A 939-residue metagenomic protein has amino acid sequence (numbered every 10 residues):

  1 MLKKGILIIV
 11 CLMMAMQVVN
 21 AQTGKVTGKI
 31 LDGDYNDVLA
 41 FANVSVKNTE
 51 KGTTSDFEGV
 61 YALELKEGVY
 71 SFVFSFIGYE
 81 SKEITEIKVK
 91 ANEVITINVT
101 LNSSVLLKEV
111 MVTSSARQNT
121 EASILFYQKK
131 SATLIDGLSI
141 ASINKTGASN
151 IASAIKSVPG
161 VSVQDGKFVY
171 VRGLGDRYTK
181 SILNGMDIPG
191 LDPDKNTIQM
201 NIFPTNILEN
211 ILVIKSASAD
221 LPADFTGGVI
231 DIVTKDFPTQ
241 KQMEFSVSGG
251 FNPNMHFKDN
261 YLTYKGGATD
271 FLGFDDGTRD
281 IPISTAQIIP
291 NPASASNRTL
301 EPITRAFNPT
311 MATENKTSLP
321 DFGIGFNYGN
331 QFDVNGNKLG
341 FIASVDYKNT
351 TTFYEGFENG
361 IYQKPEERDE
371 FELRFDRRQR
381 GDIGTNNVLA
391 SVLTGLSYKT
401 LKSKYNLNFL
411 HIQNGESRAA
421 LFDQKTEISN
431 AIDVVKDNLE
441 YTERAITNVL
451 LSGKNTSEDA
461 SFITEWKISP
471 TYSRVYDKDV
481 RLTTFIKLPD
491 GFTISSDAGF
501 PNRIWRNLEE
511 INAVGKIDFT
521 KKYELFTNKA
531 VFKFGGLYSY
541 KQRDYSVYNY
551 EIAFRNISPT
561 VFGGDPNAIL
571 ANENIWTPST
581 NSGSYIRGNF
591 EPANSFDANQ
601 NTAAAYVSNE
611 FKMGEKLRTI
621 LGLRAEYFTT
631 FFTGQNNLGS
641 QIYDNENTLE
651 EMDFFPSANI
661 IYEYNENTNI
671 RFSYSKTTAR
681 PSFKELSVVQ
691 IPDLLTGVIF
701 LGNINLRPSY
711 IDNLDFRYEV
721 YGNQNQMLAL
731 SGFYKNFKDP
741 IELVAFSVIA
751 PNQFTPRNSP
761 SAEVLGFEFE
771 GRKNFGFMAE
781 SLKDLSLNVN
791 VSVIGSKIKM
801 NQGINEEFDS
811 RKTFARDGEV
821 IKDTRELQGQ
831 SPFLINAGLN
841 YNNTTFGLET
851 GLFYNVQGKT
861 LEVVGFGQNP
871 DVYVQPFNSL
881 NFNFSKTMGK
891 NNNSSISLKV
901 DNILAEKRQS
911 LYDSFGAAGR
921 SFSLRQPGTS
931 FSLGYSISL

Functional and structural regions predicted by a protein language model:
K25, P302-A420, T447-V449, S657-A658: Transmembrane beta-barrel wall of Gram-negative outer-membrane proteins
L31-D34, A42-S45, S75-I77, K90 (+2 more regions): Short, acidic, small-residue-rich periplasmic hinge/interaction motif at the N-terminus of Gram-negative outer-membrane
T49-V60: Short, acidic Ser/Thr/Gly-rich low-complexity loop/linker segments typical of extracellular and cell-surface proteins
K88, R117-N119, S123-Y170, D176 (+3 more regions): Periplasmic N-terminal accessory/gating domains of Gram-negative outer-membrane beta-barrel systems
Y441-S452, S469-T471, L508-V514, K522-N736 (+2 more regions): Structural signature of Gram-negative outer-membrane beta-barrels, strongest in the C-terminal barrel of TonB-dependent
L508, A513-D518, P566-N567, L701-R707 (+3 more regions): Outer membrane beta-barrel strand-and-loop segments of large Gram-negative receptors, especially TonB-dependent
F733-N736, T755-T860: Gram-negative outer-membrane beta-barrel transporters
N855-V864, K886-L939: C-terminal beta-signal and adjacent terminal beta-strands/loops of Gram-negative outer-membrane beta-barrel proteins
